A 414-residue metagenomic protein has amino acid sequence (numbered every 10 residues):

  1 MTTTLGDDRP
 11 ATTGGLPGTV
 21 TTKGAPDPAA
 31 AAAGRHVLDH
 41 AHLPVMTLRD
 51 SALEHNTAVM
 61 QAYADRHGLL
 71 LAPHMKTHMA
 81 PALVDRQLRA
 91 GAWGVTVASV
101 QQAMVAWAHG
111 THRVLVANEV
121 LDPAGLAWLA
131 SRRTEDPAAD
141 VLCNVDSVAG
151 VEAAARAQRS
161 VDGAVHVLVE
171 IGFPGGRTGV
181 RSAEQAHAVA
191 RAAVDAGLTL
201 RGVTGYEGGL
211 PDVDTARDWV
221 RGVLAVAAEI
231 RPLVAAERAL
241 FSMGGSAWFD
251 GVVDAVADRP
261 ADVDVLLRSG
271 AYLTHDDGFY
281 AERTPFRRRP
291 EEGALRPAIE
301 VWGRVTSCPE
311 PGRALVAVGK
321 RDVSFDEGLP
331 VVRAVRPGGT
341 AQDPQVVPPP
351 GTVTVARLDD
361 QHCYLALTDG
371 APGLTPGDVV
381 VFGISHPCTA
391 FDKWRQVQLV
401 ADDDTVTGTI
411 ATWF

Functional and structural regions predicted by a protein language model:
M1-S131, I410-F414: A charged N-terminal "starter" segment
L53, K76, A106, V169 (+5 more regions): Conserved, mostly hydrophobic/aromatic
L69-L70, P232-L240, F391-W394: Flexible, glycine/charged-enriched surface loops at secondary-structure junctions
A72-D214: Active-site-proximal beta-alpha core segment in soluble small-molecule metabolic enzymes
H166, G172-P290: Active-site loop/helix belt of alpha/beta enzymes
F249-T340: Active-site loop ensemble at the mouth of alpha/beta enzyme cores that anchors a bound cofactor
P311-F414: C-terminal accessory subdomain/extension
